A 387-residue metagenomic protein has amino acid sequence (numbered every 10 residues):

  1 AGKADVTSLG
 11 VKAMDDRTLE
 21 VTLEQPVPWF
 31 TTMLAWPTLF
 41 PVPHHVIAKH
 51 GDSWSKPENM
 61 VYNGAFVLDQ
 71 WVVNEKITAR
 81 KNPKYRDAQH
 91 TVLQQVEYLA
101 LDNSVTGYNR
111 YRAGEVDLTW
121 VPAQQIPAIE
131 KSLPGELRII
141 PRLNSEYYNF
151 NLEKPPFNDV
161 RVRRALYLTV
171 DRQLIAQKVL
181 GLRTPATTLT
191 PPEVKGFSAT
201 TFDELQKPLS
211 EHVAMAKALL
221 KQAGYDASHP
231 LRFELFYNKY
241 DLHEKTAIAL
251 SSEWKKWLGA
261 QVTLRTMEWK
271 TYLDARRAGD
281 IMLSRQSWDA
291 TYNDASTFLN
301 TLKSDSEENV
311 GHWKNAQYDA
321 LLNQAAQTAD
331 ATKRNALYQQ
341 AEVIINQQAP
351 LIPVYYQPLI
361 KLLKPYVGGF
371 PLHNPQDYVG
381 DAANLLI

Functional and structural regions predicted by a protein language model:
G2-K12, L209-S210, A260-R277, T297-P365 (+1 more regions): Extracytoplasmic/peripheral linker and loop segments enriched in polar/acidic and small residues with frequent Thr/Pro
G2-T18, L23-E97, N103-V105, A214 (+1 more regions): Gly/Pro-rich hinge or "lid" segments in bacterial periplasmic/extracellular proteins
Q25-V27, S104, W120-I126, R172 (+3 more regions): Beta->alpha turn/N-cap motifs
D69-R80, E97-K154, Q177-K178: Extracellular/periplasmic solute-recognition and catalytic clefts
V73, V213, K217-A290, D305 (+2 more regions): Ligand/substrate-recognition segments at binding pockets and active sites
K154-Q177, Y318-N335: Extended ligand-binding regions for polar small-molecule ligands
T184-Q222, Y240-K245: Structural transition elements
K361-I387: Long beta-strand-rich cores associated with HINT superfamily self-processing modules
